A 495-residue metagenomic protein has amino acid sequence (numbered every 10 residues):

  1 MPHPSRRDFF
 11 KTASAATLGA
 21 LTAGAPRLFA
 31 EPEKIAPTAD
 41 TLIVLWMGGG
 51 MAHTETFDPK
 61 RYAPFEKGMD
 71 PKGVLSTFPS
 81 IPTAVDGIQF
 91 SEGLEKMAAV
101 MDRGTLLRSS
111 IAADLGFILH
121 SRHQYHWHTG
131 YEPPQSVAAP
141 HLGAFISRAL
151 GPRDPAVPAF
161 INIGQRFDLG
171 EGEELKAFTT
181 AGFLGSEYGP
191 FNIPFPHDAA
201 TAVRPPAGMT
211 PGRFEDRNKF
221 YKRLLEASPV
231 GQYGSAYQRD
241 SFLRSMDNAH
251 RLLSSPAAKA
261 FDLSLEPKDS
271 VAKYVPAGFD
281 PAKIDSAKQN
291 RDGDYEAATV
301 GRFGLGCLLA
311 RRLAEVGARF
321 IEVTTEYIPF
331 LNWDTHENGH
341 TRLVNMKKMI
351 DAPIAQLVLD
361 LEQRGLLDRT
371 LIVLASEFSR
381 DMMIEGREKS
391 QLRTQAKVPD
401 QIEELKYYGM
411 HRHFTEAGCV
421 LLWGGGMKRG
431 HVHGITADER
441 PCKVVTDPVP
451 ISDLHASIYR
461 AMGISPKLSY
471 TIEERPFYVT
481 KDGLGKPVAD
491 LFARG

Functional and structural regions predicted by a protein language model:
M1-G495: Ligand-binding pockets and gating/stacking loops
